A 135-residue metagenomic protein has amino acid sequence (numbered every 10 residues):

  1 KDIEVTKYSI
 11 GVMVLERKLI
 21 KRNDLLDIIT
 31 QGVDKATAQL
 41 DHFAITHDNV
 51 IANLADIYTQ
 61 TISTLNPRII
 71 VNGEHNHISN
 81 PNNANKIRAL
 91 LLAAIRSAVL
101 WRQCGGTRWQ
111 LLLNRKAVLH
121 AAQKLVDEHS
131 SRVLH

Functional and structural regions predicted by a protein language model:
K1, K7, I28, K35 (+5 more regions): Amphipathic alpha-helical hairpins
K1-A44: Long amphipathic alpha-helical segments with strong coiled-coil/leucine-zipper propensity
T6-S9, I20-N23, D48-I51, L112 (+1 more regions): Low-complexity, intrinsically disordered regions enriched in charged/polar residues
G11, R17-K18, Q31, K35 (+3 more regions): Long, charged/polar, soluble alpha-helical segments
V12-I20, A36, T61, A98-C104 (+1 more regions): Generic structural signal for hydrophobic core residues of well-folded globular domains
I20, D24-D27, D41-D48, N66-I69 (+1 more regions): Residue-level signal for secondary-structure boundary elements
Q39-T107: An internal, amphipathic alpha-helical element
K86-H135: Alpha-helical oligomerization segments
